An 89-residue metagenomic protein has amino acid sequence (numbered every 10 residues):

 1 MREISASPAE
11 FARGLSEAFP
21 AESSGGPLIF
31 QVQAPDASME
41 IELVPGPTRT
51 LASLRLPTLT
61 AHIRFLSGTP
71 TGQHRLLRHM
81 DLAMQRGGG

Functional and structural regions predicted by a protein language model:
M1-F19: Terminal, regulation- and interaction-focused segments at domain boundaries
A21-F30: Central antiparallel beta-sheet cores of small beta-barrel/beta-sandwich binding domains
L28, A37-M39, P57-A61: A generic structural signal for short beta-strands and their flanking turns/coil linkers
F30, P45-T50, I63-S67: Amphipathic, hydrophobic secondary-structure cores in small proteins
V32-A34: Mobile acidic interaction elements
D36-R55: A short, structured beta-strand/loop element
L56-R86: C-terminal structural segments of small proteins and small subunits
